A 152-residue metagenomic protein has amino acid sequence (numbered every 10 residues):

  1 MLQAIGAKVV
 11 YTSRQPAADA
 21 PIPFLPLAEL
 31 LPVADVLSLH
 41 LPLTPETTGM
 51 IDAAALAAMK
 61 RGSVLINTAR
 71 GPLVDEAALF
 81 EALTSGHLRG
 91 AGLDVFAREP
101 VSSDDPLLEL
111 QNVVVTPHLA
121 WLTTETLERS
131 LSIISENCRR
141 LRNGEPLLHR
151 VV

Functional and structural regions predicted by a protein language model:
M1-R61: Rossmann-like dinucleotide/phosphate-binding beta-alpha-beta segment
G62-V152: Rossmann-like dinucleotide-binding domain for NAD(H)/NADP(H)
